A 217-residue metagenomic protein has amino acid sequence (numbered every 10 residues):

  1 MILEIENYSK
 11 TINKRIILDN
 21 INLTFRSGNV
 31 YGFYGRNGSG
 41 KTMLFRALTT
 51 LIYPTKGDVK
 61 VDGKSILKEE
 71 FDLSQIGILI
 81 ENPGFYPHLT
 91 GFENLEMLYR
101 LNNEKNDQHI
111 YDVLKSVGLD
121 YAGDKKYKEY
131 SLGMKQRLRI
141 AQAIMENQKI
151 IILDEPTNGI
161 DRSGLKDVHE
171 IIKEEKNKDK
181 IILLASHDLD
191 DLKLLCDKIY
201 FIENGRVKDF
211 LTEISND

Functional and structural regions predicted by a protein language model:
Y34-R36: The feature captures the beta-strand-to-loop junction immediately N-terminal to the Walker
T49: Helix-to-loop junction immediately C-terminal to a conserved catalytic motif
G57-D72: Conserved ABC transporter NBD signature motif
E96, D107-A122: Conserved ABC ATPase "signature" region
I151-E155: Catalytic Walker B motif of ABC-type/P-loop ATPase nucleotide-binding domains
S186-H187: H-loop/switch region of ABC-family ATPase nucleotide-binding domains
